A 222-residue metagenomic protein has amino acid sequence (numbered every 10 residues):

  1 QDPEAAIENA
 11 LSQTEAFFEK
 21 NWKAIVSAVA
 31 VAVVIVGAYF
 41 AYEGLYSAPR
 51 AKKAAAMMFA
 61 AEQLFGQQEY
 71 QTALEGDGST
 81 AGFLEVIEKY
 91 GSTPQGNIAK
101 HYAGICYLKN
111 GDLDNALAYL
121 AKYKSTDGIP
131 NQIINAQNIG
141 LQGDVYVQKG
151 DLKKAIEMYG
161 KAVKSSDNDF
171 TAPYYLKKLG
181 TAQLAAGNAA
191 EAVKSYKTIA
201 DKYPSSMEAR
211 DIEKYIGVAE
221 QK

Functional and structural regions predicted by a protein language model:
Q1-V31: N-terminal positive-inside, membrane-proximal cytosolic segments immediately preceding the first
A48, E88-G96, N110, S125-N135 (+2 more regions): Short solvent-exposed coil/turn linkers within tandem alpha-helical repeat scaffolds
